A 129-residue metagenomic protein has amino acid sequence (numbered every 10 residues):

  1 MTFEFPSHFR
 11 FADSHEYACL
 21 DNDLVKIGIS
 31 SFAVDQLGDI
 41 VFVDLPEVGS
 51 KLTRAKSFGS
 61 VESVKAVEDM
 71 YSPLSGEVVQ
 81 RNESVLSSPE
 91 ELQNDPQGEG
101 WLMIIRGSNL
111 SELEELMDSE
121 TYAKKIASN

Functional and structural regions predicted by a protein language model:
M1-S57, E90, N94-N129: Acidic, low-complexity mobile loops and tails
H8-A12, E68-S75: Short coil-to-beta-strand transition motifs
H15, V61, M70, V78-V79: Conserved hydrophobic positions within beta-strands
A18-L20, V64, R81: Residue-level recognition of beta-strand microenvironments
S60-Y71, S88-E90: Short, Lys/Arg- and Gly-enriched loop/turn segments at beta-strand edges
S75, V79-Q80, S87-Q93: Charged, amphipathic alpha-helical coiled-coil/dimerization segments
